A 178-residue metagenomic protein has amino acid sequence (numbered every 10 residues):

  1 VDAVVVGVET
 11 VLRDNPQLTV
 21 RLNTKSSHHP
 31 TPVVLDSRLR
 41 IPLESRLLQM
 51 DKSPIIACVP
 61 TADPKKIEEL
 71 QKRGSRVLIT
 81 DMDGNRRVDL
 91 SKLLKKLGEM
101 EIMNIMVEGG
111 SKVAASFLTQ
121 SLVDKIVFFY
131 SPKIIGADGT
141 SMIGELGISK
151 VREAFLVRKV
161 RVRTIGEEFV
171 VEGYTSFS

Functional and structural regions predicted by a protein language model:
V1-M103, K112-A115: Active-site ligand-binding patch in enzyme domains
E9, S111-K112, D138, T175: Gly/Ser/Thr-rich beta-alpha loop segments that engage phosphate groups in nucleotides
H29-P30, D51-S53, I102-N104, V123-K125 (+2 more regions): Active-site lining segments that contact anionic ligands and/or coordinate catalytic metals
G110, F129-P132, I165: Short, loop-centered acidic/histidine patches that primarily coordinate divalent metals
T119-V157: Flexible, gly/pro- and Lys/Arg-enriched active-site loops
L146-S178: Conserved histidine-centered catalytic loops in small-molecule metabolism enzymes
